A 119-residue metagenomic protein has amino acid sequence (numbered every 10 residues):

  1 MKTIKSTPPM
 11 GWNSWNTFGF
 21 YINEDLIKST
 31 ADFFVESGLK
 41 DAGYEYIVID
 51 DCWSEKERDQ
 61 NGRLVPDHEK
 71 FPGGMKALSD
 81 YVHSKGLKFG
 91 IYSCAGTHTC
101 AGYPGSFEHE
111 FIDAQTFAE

Functional and structural regions predicted by a protein language model:
M1-G19: An acidic-aromatic substrate-binding cleft motif
I22-N23: Structural helix-adjacent loops and short alpha-helical linkers that scaffold large soluble proteins
L26, T30-E119: Aromatic-lined carbohydrate-binding/catalytic grooves of carbohydrate-active enzymes
